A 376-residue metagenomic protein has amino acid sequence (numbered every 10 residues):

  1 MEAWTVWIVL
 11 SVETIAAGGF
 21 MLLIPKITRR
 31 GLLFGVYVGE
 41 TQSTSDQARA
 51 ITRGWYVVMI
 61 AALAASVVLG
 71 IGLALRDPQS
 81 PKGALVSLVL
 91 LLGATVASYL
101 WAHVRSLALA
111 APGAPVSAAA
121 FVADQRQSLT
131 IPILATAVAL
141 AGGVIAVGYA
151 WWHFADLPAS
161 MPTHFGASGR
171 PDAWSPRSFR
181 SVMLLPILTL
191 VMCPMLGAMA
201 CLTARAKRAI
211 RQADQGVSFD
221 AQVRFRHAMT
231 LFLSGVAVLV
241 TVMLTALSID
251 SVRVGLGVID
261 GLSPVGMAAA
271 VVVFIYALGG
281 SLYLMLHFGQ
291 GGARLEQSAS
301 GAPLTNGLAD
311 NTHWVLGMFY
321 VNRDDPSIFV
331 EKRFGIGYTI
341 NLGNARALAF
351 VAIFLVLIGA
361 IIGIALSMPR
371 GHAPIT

Functional and structural regions predicted by a protein language model:
E2-S117, A135-L140, V147-S160, M192-K207 (+1 more regions): Transmembrane-helix bundle segments that line or gate the permeation/cavity pathway in multi-pass membrane proteins
L23-L33, H287-G343: Membrane-proximal soluble regions of multi-pass membrane proteins
L32-Q47, A150-V182, I328-V330, I336-I340: Active-site and channel-lining beta-strand-loop segments that bind or position nucleotide-derived/phosphorylated
D46-A62, A123-G142, D220-V240, V315-I353: Loop-to-transmembrane boundary segments
A74-L75, Y149-G166, T245-L256, L366-R370: Membrane-helix interface motif
V89-S98, V191-P194, M267-M285: Alpha-helical membrane-embedded segments
L188-A206, T241-L244, S248, A277-Q290: Transmembrane alpha-helical segments in integral membrane proteins
G359-T376: Juxtamembrane boundary at the C-terminal end of a transmembrane helix
